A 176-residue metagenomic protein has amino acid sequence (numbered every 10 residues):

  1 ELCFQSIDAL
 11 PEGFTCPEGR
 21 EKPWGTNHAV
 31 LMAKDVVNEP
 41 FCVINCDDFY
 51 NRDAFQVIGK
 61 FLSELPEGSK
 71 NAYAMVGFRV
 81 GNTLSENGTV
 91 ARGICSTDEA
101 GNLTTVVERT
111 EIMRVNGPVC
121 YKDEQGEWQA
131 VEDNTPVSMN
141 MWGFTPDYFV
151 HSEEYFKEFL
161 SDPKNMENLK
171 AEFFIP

Functional and structural regions predicted by a protein language model:
E1-C46, Y50-N51, F55-V57, E64: Conserved N-terminal catalytic core of the sugar/cofactor nucleotidyltransferase
I7, D98-G101, P146-D147: Short loop segments at secondary-structure junctions
L10-G13, N116, H151: Short acidic/His/Gly/Ser-rich catalytic and metal-binding motifs that mark active-site loops of diverse hydrolases
E18-E21, M139, M166: Glycine-rich "substrate-gating" loop/helix at the edge of Rossmann-like oxidoreductase active sites
C46, V80, P146: Residues immediately flanking
R52-M141: Conserved core of the sugar-phosphate nucleotidyltransferase
M141-S152: Conserved nucleotide-sugar donor-binding and metal-coordinating catalytic region shared by glycosyltransferases
E153-P176: A C-terminal functional module that forms or caps the active site or interfaces directly with catalytic machinery
